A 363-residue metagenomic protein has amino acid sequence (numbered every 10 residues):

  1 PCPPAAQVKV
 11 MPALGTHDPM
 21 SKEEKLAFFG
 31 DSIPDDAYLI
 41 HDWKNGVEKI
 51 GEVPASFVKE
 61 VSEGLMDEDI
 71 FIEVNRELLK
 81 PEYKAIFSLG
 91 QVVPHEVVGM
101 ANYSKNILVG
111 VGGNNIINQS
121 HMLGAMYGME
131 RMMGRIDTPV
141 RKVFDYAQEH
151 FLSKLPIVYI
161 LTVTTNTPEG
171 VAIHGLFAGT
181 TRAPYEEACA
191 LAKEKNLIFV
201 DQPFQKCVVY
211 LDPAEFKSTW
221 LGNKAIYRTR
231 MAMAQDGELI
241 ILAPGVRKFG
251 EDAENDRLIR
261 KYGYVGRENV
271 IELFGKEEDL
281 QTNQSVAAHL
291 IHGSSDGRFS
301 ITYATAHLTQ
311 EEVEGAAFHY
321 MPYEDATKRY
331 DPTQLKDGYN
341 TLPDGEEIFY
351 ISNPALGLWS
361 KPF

Functional and structural regions predicted by a protein language model:
P1-F29: Membrane helical hairpin/interfacial module
P19-G99: An acidic, phosphate/nucleotide-engaging active-site surface
E24-W43, E251-T282, M321-R329: Acidic, Ser/Thr-rich peripheral helices and adjacent loops at domain boundaries
D67-V158, T164-T165, I173, F318 (+1 more regions): Conserved phosphate- and dinucleotide-binding cores of soluble alpha/beta proteins, encompassing both enzyme active
S88-L89, H95-V98, I116-S120, P168-V171 (+4 more regions): Short helix/loop capping segments that flank catalytic or ligand/cofactor-binding pockets
E130-E215: Membrane-embedded hairpin module used as a gating/binding unit in multi-pass transport and secretion proteins
F216-Q310: C-terminal catalytic subdomain
D296-F363: Extended hydrophobic packing segments that form well-structured cores
